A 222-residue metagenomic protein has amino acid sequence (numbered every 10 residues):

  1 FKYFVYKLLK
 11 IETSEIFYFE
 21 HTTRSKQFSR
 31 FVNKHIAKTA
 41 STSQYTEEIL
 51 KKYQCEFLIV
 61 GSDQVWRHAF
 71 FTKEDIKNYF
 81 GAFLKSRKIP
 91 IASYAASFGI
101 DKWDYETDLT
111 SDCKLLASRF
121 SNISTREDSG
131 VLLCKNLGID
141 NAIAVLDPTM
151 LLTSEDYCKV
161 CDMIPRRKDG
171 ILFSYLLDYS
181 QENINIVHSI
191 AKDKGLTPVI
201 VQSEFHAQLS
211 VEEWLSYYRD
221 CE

Functional and structural regions predicted by a protein language model:
F1-L115, M163: Aromatic- and Gly/Pro-rich donor/ligand-binding loops that form nucleotide- or phosphate-bearing donor binding pockets
E56-F57, N122, I171, E222: Structural motif
P90-I100, V131-C134, Y175-S216: Catalytic donor nucleotide-activated moiety binding site of glycosyltransferases and closely related
K114-S118, Y218: A conserved, positively charged/aromatic
F120-E127: A short beta-strand/loop micro-motif in the catalytic core of glycosyltransferases that engages the nucleotide-sugar
A142-M150, S154, I200-E222: Donor nucleotide-activated moiety binding/catalytic core segment of transferases that use nucleotide-activated donors
D156-R166: A short helix/loop element that forms part of the nucleotide-sugar donor recognition site in Leloir-type
P165-D178: Conserved donor-binding/catalytic core segment of Leloir-type glycosyltransferases
